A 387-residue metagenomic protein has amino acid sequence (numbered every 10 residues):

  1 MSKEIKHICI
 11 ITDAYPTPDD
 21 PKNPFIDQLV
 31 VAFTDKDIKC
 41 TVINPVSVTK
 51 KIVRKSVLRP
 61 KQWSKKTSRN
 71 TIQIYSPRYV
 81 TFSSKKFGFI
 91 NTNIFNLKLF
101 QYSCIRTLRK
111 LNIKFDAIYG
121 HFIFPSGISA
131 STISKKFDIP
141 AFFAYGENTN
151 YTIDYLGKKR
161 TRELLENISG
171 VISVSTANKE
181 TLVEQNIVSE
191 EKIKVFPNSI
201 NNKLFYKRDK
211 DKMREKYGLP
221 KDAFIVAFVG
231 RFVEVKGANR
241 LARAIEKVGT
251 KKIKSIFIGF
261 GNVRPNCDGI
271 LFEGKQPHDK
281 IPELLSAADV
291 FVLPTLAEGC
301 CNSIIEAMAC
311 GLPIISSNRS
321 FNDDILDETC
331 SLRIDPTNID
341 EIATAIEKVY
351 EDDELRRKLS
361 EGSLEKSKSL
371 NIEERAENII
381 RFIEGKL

Functional and structural regions predicted by a protein language model:
C9, P220-K236, A242-I245: Conserved donor-binding/catalytic core segment of Leloir-type glycosyltransferases
Y155, V183-E184, I200-K216: Acidic anion/phosphate-binding donor-loop and adjacent secondary structure in glycosyltransferase catalytic cores
A177, S199: Carbohydrate-associated surface elements
K275-Q276, E283-A288: Short alpha-helical donor nucleotide-sugar binding micro-motif in glycosyltransferases
P277, L296: Aromatic "clamp/platform" in nucleotide-sugar-dependent glycosyltransferases that forms part of the donor/acceptor
P313-S316: Short hydrophobic beta-strand element within catalytic cores of glycosyltransferases and related nucleotide-activated
E328, L332-I339, K348-D353: Conserved acidic donor-binding segment of nucleotide-sugar-dependent glycosyltransferases
K348, L355-S369, I380-R381: A short, well-ordered alpha-helix in the C-terminal region of glycosyltransferases
